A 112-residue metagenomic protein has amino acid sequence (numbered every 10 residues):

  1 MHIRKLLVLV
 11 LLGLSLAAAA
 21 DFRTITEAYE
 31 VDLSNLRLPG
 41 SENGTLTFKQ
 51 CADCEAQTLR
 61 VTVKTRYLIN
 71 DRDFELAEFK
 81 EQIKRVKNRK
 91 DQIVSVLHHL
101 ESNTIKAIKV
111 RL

Functional and structural regions predicted by a protein language model:
H2-R4, A18-R60, N70, L76-L112: Short, flexible, surface-exposed loop segments at domain boundaries
K5-S15: Bacterial N-terminal signal peptides
Y67: Short aromatic-centered micro-motifs
